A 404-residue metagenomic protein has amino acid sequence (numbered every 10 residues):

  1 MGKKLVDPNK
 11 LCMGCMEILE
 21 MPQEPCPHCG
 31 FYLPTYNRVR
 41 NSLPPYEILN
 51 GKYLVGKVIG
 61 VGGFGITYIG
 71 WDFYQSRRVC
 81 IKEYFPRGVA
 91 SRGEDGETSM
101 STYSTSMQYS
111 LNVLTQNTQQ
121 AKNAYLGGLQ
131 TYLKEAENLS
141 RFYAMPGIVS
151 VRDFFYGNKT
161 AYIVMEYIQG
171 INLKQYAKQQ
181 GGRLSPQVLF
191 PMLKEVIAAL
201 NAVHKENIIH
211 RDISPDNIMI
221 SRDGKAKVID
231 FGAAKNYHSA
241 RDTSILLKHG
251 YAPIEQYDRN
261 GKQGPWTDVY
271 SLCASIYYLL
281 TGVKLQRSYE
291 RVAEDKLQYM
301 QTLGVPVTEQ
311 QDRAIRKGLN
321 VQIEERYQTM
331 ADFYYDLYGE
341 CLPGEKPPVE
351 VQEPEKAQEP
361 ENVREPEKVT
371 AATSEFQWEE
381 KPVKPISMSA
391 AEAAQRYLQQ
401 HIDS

Functional and structural regions predicted by a protein language model:
G56-G62, T67: Protein kinase glycine-rich loop
R92-R141: AlphaC helix of the eukaryotic protein kinase fold
D153-F154: Activation-segment/catalytic-loop signature of the eukaryotic protein kinase fold
N158-N172, Y176: Conserved short submotifs of the Hanks-type protein kinase catalytic core that shape the nucleotide-binding pocket
M192-L193: Activation segment signature within eukaryotic-like protein kinase domains
V196-I208: Protein kinase catalytic-loop region centered on the HRD/HxD motif
D242-Q256: Conserved activation segment of eukaryotic-like protein kinases, specifically the C-terminal portion of the activation
